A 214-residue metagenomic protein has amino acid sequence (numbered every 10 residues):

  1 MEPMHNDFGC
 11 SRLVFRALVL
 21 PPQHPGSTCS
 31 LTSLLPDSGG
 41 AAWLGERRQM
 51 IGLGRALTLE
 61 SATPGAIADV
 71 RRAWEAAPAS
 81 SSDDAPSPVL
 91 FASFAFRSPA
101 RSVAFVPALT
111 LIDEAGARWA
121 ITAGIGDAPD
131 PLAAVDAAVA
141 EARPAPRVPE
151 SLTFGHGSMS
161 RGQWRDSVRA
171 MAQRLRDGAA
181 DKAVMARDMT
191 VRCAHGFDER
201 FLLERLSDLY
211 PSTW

Functional and structural regions predicted by a protein language model:
M1-W214: Signature of the chorismate-utilizing enzyme
